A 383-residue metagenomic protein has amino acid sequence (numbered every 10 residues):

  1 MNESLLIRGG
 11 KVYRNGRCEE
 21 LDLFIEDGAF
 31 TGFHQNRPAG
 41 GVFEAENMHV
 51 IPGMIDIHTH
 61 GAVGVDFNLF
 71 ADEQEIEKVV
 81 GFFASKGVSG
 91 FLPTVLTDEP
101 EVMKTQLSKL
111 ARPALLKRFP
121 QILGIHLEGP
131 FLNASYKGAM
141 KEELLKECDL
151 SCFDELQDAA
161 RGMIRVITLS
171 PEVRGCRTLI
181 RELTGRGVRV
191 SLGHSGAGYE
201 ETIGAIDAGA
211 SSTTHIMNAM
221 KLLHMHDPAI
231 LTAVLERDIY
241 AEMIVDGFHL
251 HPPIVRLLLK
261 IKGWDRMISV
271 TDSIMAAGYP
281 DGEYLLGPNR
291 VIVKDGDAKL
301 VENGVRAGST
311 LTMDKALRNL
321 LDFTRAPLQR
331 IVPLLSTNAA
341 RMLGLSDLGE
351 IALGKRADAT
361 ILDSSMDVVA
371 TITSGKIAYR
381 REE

Functional and structural regions predicted by a protein language model:
M1-R37, I372, K376: N-terminal metal-binding scaffold of metallo-dependent hydrolase/deaminase domains
N2-G9, N36-E77, G81: Replace "His-x-His-based motif
G10, R341, E350-E383: C-terminal cap of metal-dependent C-N hydrolases
H49, I57, F67-P120, L144-A159 (+1 more regions): Alpha-helical scaffold segments that flank or form the walls of functional sites
H60, E77-Q106, F119-N133, A160-E172 (+4 more regions): Divalent metal-dependent hydrolysis catalytic cores, especially in the metallo-beta-lactamase
G81-L92, N133-R161, G204-I216, I230-Y240 (+1 more regions): Active-site gating loops and adjacent loop-to-helix segments of metal-dependent hydrolytic enzymes
D154, D158-Y279: Active-site core of metal-dependent hydrolases
A233-M243, K260-T271, A277-L362: His/Asp/Glu-enriched, well-ordered alpha-helical/loop segment that forms or immediately abuts the divalent-metal
